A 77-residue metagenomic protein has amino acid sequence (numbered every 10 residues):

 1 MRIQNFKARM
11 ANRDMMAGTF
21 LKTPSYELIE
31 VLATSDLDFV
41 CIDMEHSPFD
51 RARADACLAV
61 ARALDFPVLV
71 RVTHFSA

Functional and structural regions predicted by a protein language model:
M1-A77: Expand to "…catalyze enediolate/carbanion chemistry for C-C bond making/breaking, isomerization, decarboxylation
